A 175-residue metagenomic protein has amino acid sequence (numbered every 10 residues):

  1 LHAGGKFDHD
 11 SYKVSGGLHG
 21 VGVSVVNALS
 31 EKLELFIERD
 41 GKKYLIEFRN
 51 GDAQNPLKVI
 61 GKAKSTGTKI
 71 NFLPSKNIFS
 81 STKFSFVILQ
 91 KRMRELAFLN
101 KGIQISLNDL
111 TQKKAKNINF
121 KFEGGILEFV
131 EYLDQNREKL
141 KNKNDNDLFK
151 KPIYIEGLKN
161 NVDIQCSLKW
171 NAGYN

Functional and structural regions predicted by a protein language model:
L1-P74, F79: GHKL (Bergerat-fold) ATPase N-terminal catalytic module, capturing the glycine-rich phosphate-binding loop and acidic
A3-V14, S24, G61, S80 (+5 more regions): Residue-level signal for the start and early helices of compact helical domains
H19-V23, E31-L33, T66-I70, T82 (+4 more regions): Structural beta-strand/beta-sheet cores of well-ordered domains, especially the beta-sheet scaffolds that support
V25-A28, I88-R92: Alpha-helical scaffold elements adjacent to nucleotide-binding pockets in ATP/GTP-utilizing enzyme cores
R39, R92-R94: Basic side chains
S80-K83, V87: Charged regulatory segments coupled to nucleotide-binding catalytic modules in large multidomain enzymes
V87, R94-L96, G102, S106-N175: GHKL/Histidine-kinase-like ATPase module
